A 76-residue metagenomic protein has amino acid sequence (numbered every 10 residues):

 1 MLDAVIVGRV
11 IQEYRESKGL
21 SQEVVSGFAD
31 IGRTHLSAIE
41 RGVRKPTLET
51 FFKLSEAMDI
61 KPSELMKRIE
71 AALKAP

Functional and structural regions predicted by a protein language model:
M1-S17: A short, Lys/Arg-rich alpha-helix, primarily the initiator
I11, Q22, R33, L48-F51: Helix-turn-helix DNA-binding elements, focusing on the entry/boundary residues of the two helices that contact DNA
E16, G27, E56: Alpha-helical residues within the helix-turn-helix
G19-R41: Short alpha-helical DNA-recognition segment
V43-S55: Short, basic-rich loop-to-helix N-cap that marks the start of a DNA-contacting helix
E56, E64-P76: Short, charged recognition helix plus adjacent turn of helix-turn-helix-like nucleic-acid-binding domains
